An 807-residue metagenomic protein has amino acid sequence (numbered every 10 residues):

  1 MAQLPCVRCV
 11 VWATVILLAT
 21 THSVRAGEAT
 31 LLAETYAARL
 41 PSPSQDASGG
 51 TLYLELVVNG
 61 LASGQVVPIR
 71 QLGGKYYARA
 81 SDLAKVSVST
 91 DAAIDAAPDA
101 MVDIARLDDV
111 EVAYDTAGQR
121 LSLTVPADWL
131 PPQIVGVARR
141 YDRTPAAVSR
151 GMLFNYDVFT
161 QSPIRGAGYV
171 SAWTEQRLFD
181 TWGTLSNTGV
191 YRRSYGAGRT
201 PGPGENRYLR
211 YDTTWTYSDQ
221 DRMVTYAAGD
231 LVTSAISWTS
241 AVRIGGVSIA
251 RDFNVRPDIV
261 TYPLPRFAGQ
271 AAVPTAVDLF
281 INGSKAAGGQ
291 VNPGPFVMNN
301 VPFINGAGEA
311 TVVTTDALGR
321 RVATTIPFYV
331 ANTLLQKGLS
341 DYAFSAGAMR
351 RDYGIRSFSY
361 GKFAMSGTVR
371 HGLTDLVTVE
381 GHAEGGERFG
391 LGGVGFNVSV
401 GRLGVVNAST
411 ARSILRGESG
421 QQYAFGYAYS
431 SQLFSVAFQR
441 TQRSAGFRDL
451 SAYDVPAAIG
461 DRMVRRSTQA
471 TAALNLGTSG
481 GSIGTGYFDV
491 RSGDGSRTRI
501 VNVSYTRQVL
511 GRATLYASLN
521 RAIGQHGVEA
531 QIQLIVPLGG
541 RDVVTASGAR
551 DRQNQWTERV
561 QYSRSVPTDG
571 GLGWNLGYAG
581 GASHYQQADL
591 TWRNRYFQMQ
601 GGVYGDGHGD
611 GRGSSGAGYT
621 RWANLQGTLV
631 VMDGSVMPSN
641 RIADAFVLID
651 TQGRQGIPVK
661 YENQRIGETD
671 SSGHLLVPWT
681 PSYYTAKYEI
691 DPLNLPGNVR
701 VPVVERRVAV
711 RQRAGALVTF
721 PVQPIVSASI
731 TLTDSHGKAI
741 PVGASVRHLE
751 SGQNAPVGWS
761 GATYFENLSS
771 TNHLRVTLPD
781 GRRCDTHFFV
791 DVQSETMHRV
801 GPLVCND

Functional and structural regions predicted by a protein language model:
A2, C6, A26-T261, R552-V630 (+1 more regions): Post-signal-peptide, soluble extracytosolic/periplasmic N-terminal scaffold domains of envelope/secretory systems
A47-L54, L61-V67, G653-N663, H736-E750: Short, ordered, surface-exposed loop/turn motifs in non-cytosolic proteins
L54-L56, G269, F646-T651, V726-S735: A short, amphipathic beta-strand motif
R70, D157-P163, V190-S194, L231-T233 (+18 more regions): Outer-membrane beta-barrel pore domains and translocons
R70-A78, V301-A307, H674-R700, W759-L774 (+1 more regions): Short Pro-Gly-centered beta-turn/loop motif in secreted/extracellular proteins
R120-T124, N332-L335, V704-P724, F789-D807: Extracellular beta-sheet/turn segments enriched in Thr/Pro/Gly and aliphatic residues
T144-A146, V170-W182, P203-Q220, G361-D375 (+12 more regions): Feature captures outer-membrane beta-barrel proteins of Gram-negative bacteria and organelles
Q664-G673, S751-A762: Short, acidic Ser/Thr/Gly-rich low-complexity loop/linker segments typical of extracellular and cell-surface proteins
